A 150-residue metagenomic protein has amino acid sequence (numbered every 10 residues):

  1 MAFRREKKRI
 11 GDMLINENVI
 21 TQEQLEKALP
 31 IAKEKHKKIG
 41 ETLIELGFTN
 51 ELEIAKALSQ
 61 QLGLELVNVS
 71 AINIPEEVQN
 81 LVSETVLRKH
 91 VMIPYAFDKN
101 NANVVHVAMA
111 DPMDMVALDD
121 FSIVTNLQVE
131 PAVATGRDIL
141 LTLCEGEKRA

Functional and structural regions predicted by a protein language model:
M1-I39, I44-L62: An alpha-helical, amphipathic repeat domain used for nucleic-acid recognition, typified by the mTERF helical solenoid
H36-G40, K89-V91, L127-Q128: Helix-loop-beta junctions that constitute the ligand-sensing/allosteric loops of cytosolic regulatory sensor domains
I44-I123: Polyanionic, low-complexity intrinsically disordered segments
N68, I139-A150: Charged, low-hydrophobicity low-complexity segments
I74-P75, R137-L140: A short acidic, often aromatic-flanked loop/helix-cap motif at beta-alpha or helix-coil junctions that lines enzyme
S122-N126, K148: Short, solvent-exposed amphipathic alpha-helical segments in soluble enzyme and RNA/protein-processing domains
Q128-T135: Short hydrophobic alpha-helical runs that function as membrane-insertion/retention elements
